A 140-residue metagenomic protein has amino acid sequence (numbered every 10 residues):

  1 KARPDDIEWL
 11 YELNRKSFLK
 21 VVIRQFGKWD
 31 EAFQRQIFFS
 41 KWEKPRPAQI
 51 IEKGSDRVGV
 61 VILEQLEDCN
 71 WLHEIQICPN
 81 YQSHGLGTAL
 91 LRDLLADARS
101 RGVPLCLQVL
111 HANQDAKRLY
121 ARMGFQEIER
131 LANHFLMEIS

Functional and structural regions predicted by a protein language model:
K1-E12: A short beta-loop-alpha structural element at the N-terminal edge of CoA-dependent acyl/N-acetyltransferase catalytic
R15-S40: Conserved GNAT-fold acetyl-CoA-binding loop/helix
F39-I50, G59: A short helix-loop-beta-strand connector motif used in the catalytic cores of GNAT acetyltransferases and, in some
D56-E64, C69-Q76: Conserved beta-strand in the GNAT
C69, A98-L110: Conserved GNAT acetyl-CoA-binding A-motif
H73, C78, Q82, L110: Residue-level recognition of the GNAT/N-acetyltransferase active site
I77, S83-A96, R118-R122: Conserved acetyl-CoA-binding loop-helix of GNAT-fold acetyltransferases
T88, H111-L136: Conserved active-site alpha-helix within GNAT-family acetyltransferase domains
